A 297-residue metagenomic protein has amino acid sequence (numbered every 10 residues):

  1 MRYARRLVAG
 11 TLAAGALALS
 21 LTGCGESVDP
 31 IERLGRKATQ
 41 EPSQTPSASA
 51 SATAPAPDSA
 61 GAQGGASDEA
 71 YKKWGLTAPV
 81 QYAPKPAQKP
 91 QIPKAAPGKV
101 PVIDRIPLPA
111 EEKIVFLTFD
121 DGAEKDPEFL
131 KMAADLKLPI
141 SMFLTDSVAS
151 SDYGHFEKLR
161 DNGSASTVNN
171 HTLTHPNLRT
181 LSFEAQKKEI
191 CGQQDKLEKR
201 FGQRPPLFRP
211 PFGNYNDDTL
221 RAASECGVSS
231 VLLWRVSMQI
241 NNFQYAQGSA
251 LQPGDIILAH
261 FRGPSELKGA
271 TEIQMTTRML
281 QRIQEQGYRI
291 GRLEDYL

Functional and structural regions predicted by a protein language model:
M1-V28, Q44-P46: Secretory targeting and sorting signals
C24-R105: N-terminal low-complexity, Pro/Thr-rich disordered segments that flank secretion/membrane-targeting signals
G75-N177, K196: Active-site beta->alpha N-cap acidic-glycine motif
V100-P109, A270-L297: C-terminal domain-boundary segment and adjacent tail
V115-F119, I140-L144, T167-N170, P206-R209 (+3 more regions): Structural recognition of the beta-strand scaffold that forms the well-ordered cores of secreted hydrolase catalytic
A134, P139-S141, T167, F183-N216 (+1 more regions): CE4/NodB-like, metal-dependent polysaccharide N-deacetylase domain that modifies extracellular/periplasmic N-acetylated
H175-L181, S265-E266: A short acidic, helix-capping loop that chelates divalent metal ions and anchors anionic groups
N214-P253, I290-E294: His/Asp/Glu-enriched short active-site or ligand-binding loop at hydrolase and phosphoryl-transfer sites
